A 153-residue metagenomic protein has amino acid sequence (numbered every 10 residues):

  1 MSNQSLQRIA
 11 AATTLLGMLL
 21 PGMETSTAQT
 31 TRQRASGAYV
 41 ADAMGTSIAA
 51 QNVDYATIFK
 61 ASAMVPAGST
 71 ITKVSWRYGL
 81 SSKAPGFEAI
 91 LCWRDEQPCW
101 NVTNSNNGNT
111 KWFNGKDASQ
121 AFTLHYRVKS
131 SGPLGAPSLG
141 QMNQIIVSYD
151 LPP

Functional and structural regions predicted by a protein language model:
S2-T13: Bacterial N-terminal signal peptides that target proteins for export
Q7, L20, E24-T27: Localized chelating/binding microdomains that coordinate divalent metal ions or stabilize phosphate-bearing
A11-P21: Bacterial N-terminal signal peptides
S26-P153: Disulfide-rich extracellular domains of secreted proteins
